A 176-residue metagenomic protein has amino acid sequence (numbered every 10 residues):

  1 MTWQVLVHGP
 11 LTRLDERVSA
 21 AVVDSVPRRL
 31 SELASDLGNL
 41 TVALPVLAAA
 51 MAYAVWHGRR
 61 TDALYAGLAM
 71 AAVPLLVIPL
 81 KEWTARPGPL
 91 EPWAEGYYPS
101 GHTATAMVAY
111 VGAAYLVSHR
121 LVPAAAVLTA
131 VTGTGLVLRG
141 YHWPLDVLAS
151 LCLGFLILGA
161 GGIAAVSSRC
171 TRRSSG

Functional and structural regions predicted by a protein language model:
M1, G9, R13, A71-P79 (+3 more regions): Transmembrane alpha-helix boundary/anchor motif
M1-T2, A48-A49, V127: Hydrophobic alpha-helical topogenic segments used for membrane insertion/localization
M1-V42, K81-P89: N-terminal transmembrane-helix/juxtamembrane module of multi-pass inner/ER membrane proteins
W3, S19, S35, V77-A85 (+3 more regions): Membrane-water interface at transmembrane helix exits
D24-E32, A54, G58, D62 (+1 more regions): Membrane-helix interfacial "entry" motifs
V26-R29, A72-L75, L148, C152: Membrane helix-loop-helix hairpins that form the core translocation module of multi-pass transporters
P45-L47, Y53-R120: Membrane-interface loops
P89-G176: Membrane-embedded catalytic cores of phosphoryl/pyrophosphoryl-handling enzymes
